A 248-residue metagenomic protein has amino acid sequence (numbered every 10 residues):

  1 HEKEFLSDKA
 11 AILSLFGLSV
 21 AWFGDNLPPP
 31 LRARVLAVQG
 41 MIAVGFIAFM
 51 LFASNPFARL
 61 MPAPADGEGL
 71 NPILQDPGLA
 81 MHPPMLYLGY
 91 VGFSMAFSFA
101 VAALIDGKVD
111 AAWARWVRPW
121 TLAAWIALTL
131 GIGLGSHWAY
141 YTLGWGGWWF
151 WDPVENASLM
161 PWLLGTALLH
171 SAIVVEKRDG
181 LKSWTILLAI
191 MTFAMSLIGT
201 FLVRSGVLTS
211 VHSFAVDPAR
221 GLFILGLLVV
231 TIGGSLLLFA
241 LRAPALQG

Functional and structural regions predicted by a protein language model:
H1-G248: Polytopic transmembrane helical bundles with strong interfacial aromatic enrichment
